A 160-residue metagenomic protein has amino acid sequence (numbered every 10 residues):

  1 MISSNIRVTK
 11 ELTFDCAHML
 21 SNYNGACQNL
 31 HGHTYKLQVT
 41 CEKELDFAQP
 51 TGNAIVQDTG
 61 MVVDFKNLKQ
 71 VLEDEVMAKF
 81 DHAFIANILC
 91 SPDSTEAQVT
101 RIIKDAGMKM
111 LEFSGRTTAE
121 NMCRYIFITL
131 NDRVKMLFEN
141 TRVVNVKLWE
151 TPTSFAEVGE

Functional and structural regions predicted by a protein language model:
M1-E160: Charge-rich, low-complexity N-terminal segments
